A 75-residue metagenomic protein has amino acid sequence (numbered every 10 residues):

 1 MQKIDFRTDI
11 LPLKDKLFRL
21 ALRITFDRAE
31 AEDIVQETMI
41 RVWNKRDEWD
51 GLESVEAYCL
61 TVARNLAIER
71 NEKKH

Functional and structural regions predicted by a protein language model:
M1-R19, A29-E32: A short, charge-rich alpha-helical start-of-domain segment used by transcription regulators
D15, L22, I40, N44 (+1 more regions): Regular, well-ordered alpha-helical segments
K16, E30, V55-Y58, E72-K74: A generic structural micro-environment signature that highlights single residues at secondary-structure boundaries
R19, D33-I40, N44, E53-N65: Structural recognition of an alpha-helix C-terminal capping motif at a helix-to-coil junction
W49-G51: Short alpha-helix-to-loop micro-motif enriched in aromatics/charged/Gly
T61-H75: Arg/Lys-rich amphipathic alpha helix in sigma70-family domain 2
